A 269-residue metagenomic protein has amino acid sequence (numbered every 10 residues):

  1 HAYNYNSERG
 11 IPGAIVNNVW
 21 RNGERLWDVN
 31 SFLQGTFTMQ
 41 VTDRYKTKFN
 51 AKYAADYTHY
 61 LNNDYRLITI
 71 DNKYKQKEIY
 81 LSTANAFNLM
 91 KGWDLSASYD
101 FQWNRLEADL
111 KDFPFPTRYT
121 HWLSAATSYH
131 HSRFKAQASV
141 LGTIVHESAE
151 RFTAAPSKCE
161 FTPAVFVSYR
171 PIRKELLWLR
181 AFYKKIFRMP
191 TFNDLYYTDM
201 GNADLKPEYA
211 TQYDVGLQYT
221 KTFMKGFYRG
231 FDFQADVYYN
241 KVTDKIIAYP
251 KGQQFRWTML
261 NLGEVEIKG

Functional and structural regions predicted by a protein language model:
H1, T47-A51, W93-A97, A136-V140 (+3 more regions): Transmembrane beta-strands of outer-membrane beta-barrel proteins
H1-V41, K46-Y80, L106, L110: Flexible loop and strand-edge segments within Gram-negative outer membrane beta-barrel domains
Y3-S7, Y53-Y57, F101-E107, H131-R133 (+6 more regions): Transmembrane beta-strands of outer-membrane beta-barrel pores
I11-V19, Y65-L67, S148-F152, Y249-T258: Solvent-exposed loop segments that connect transmembrane elements
G23-V29, Y57, I68-K77, D112-T120 (+3 more regions): Replace "Gram-negative outer membrane beta-barrel proteins" with "bacterial and organellar outer membrane beta-barrel
L33-M39, L81-F87, L123-Y129, V165-Y169 (+1 more regions): Residues on the lipid-exposed face of transmembrane beta-strands in outer-membrane beta-barrel proteins
R44, K48-Y60, I172, L179-F182 (+1 more regions): Membrane-embedded beta-barrel scaffold of Gram-negative outer-membrane proteins
D94-K174, F182-Y183: Signature of Gram-negative outer-membrane beta-barrel scaffolds
